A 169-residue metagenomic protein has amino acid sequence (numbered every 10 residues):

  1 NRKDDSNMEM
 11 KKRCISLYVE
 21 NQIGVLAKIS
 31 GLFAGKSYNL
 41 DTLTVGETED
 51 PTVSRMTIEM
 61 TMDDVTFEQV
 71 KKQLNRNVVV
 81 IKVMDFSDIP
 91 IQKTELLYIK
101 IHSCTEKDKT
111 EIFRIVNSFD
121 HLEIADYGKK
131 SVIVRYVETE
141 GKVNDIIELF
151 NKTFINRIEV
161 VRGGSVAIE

Functional and structural regions predicted by a protein language model:
R2-C14, Y18-S54, D64-E169: Long, contiguous binding/interaction regions
I58-T61: Amphipathic, charged alpha-helical scaffolds that flank and support histidine-based chemistry in signaling
